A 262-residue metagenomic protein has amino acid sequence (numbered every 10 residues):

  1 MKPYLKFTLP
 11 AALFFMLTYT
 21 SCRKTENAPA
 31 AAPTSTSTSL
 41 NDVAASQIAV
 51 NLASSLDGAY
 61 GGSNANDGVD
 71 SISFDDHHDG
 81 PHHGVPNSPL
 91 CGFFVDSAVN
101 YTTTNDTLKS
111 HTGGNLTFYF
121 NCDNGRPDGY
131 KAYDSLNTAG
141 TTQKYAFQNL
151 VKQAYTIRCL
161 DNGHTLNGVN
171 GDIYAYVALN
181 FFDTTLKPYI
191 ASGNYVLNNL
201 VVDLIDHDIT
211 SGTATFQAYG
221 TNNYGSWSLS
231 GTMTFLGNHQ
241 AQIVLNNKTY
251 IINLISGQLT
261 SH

Functional and structural regions predicted by a protein language model:
M1-L9: Bacterial N-terminal signal peptides that target proteins for export
F7, R23-K24: Elongated, non-catalytic scaffold/linker segments and compositionally distinctive motifs
L17-S21: C-terminal motif of bacterial Sec signal peptides marking the signal peptidase cleavage site
T25-H262: Low-complexity, intrinsically disordered segments exposed to solvent
